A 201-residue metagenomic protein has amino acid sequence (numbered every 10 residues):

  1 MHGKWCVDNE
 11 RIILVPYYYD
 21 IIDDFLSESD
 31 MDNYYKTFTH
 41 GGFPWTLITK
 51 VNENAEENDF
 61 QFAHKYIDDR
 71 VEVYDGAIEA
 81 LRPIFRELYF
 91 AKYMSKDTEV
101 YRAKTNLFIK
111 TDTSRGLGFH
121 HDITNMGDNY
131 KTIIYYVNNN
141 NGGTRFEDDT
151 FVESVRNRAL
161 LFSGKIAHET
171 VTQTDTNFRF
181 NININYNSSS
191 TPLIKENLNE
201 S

Functional and structural regions predicted by a protein language model:
H2-T98, S201: Non-heme Fe(II)/2-oxoglutarate
D20, S95-T113: A short glycine-rich, His/Asp/Glu-containing loop-to-beta-strand
G42, T46, R145, I184-S201: Double-stranded beta-helix
S114-F119, D128, Y136-V155: A short beta-strand-loop-beta hairpin characteristic of the jelly-roll/cupin
G118-H120, A167-D175: Short beta-strand His + acidic residue motifs that chelate non-heme Fe in jelly-roll/DSBH and cupin folds
I133-Y135, T176-P192: A short hydrophobic beta-strand segment most commonly corresponding to one strand of the jelly-roll/cupin
V152-H168: Conserved metal-binding segment of the jelly-roll/cupin
